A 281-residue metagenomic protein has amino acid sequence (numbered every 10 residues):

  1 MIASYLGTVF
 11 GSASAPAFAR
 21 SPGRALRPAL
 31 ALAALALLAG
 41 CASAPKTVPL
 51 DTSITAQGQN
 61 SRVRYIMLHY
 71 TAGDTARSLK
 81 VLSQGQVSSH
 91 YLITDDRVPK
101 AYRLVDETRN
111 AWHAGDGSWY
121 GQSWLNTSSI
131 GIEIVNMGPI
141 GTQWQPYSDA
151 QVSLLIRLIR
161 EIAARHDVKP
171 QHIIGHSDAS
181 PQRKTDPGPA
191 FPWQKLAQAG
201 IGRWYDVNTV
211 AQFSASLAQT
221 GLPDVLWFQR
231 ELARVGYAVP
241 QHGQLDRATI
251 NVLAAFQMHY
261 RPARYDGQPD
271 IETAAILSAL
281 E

Functional and structural regions predicted by a protein language model:
I2-L30: Bacterial N-terminal signal peptides that target proteins for export
A39-G40: C-terminal motif of bacterial Sec signal peptides marking the signal peptidase cleavage site
A44-Q59, R64-K169: Active-site-adjacent loop/helix surface patches within enzyme catalytic domains that shape the substrate-binding cleft
G58, L92, P189-Q212: Acidic, His- and aromatic-enriched active-site or binding-groove loops in soluble protein domains that engage sugars
L79, S118-W119, G138-A150, S180-R183 (+3 more regions): Second-shell loop/turn segments in exported
L82, T94, E107, V135 (+5 more regions): Structured segments of extracytoplasmic/periplasmic soluble domains in secreted or envelope-associated proteins
V168-R183: Acidic/histidine-rich, metal-coordinating catalytic segments
S216-L280: Short acidic, glycine/serine/threonine-rich helix-capping segments at coil-helix boundaries
